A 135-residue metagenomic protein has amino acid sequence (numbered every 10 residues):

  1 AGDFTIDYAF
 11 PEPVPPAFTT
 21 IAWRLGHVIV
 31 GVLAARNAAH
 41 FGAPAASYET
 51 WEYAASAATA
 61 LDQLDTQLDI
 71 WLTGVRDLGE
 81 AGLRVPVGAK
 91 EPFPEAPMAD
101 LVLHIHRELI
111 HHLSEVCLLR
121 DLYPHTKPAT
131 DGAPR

Functional and structural regions predicted by a protein language model:
A1-T50, K90-R135: Short, contiguous alpha-helical
E52-V85, A99-I110: Acidic/histidine-rich alpha-helical segments that form the ligand environment of transition-metal centers
